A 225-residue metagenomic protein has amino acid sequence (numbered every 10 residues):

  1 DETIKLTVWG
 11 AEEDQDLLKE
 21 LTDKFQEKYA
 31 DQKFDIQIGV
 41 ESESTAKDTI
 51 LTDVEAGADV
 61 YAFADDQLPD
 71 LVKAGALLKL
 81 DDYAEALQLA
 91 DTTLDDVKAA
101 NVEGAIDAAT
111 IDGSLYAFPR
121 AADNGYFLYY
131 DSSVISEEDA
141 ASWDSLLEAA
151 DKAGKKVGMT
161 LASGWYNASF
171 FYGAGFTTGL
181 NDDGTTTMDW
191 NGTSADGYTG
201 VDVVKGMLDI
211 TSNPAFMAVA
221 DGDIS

Functional and structural regions predicted by a protein language model:
D1-K73: Conserved N-terminal structural module of periplasmic/extracytoplasmic solute-binding proteins
D14-L21, A46, A64-Q67, A76 (+5 more regions): Stable alpha-helical elements in mature extracytoplasmic
D23-D31, E55, V72-A76, E85 (+3 more regions): Sec-exported extracytoplasmic/periplasmic mature domains
A46-G57, A74, V134, E148-K152 (+1 more regions): Short helices/loops that flank or line small-molecule/ion binding pockets
D66-Y126: Hinge/lid segment of periplasmic solute-binding proteins
D107-A121, Y126, S145-G192: Extracytoplasmic/periplasmic solute-binding protein
S133-A141: Short helix-loop capping/hinge motifs at secondary-structure junctions, enriched in acidic/polar residues
T186-D223: Glycine-centered hinge/linker elements that transmit conformational signals in sensory and ligand-binding systems
